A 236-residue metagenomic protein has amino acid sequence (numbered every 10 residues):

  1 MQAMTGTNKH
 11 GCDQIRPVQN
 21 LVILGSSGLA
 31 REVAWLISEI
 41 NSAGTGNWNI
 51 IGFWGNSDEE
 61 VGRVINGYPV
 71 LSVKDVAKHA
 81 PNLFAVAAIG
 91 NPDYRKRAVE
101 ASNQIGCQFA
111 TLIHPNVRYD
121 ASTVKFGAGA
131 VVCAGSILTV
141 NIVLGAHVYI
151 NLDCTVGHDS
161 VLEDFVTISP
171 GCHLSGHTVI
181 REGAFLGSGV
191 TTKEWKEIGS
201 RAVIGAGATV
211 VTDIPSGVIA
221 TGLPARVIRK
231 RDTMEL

Functional and structural regions predicted by a protein language model:
M1-D58, G62, V73, A77-K78 (+1 more regions): Hydrophobic, well-ordered beta-alpha structural blocks that scaffold small-molecule cofactor pockets
G28-R31, D93-Y94, K125, T209: Short alpha-helical
E32-V33, R97, V227: Phosphate- and divalent-cation-binding pockets in alpha/beta enzyme and binding domains that engage nucleotide-derived
I37-N41, S102-Q104, L236: Short, solvent-exposed amphipathic alpha-helical segments in soluble enzyme and RNA/protein-processing domains
D58-R118: Phosphate-bearing ligand-interacting subdomains that bind or position ATP/ADP/UDP/GDP/NAD(P) or nucleotide-linked
L112-T221, A225-I228: Structural signal for interior beta-strand "rungs" in well-ordered beta-sheet cores of soluble enzyme domains
R229-L236: Generic C-terminal helix-cap and adjacent flexible tail
